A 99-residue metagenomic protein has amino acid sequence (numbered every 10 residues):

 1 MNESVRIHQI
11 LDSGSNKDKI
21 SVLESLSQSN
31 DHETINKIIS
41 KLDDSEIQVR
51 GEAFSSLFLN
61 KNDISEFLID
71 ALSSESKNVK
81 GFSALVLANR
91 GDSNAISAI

Functional and structural regions predicted by a protein language model:
M1, Q9, K17-D31, S40 (+4 more regions): Structural detector for internal amphipathic alpha-helices that build alpha-solenoid repeat scaffolds
R6: Short acidic active-site motifs
G14-S15, S45-E46, E75-S76: Short inter-helical turns and helix N-cap capping residues of alpha-solenoid HEAT/ARM repeat scaffolds
